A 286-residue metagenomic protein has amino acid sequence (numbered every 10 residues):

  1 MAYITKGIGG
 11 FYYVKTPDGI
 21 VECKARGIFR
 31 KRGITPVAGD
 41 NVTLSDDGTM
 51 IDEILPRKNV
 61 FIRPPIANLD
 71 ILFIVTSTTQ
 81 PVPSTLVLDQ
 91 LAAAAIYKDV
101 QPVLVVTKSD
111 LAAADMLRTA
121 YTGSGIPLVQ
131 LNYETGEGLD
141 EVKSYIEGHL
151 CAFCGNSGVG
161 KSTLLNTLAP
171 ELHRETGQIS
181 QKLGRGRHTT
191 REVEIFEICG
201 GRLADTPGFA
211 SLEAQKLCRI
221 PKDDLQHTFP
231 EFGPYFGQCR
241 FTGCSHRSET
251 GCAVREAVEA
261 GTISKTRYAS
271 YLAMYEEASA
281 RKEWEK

Functional and structural regions predicted by a protein language model:
M1-I8: Structural detector for short beta-strands of small beta-barrel domains
G10, G27, G33-G48, L55-L72 (+5 more regions): Helix-rich effector regions associated with P-loop NTPase G domains
I20-G27: A short macromolecule-binding patch
V87-Q90: Charged helix-capping and loop-helix junction motifs
K108-V159: Canonical P-loop GTPase G-domain recognition
K161-G177: A conserved segment at the C-terminal end of the G1
